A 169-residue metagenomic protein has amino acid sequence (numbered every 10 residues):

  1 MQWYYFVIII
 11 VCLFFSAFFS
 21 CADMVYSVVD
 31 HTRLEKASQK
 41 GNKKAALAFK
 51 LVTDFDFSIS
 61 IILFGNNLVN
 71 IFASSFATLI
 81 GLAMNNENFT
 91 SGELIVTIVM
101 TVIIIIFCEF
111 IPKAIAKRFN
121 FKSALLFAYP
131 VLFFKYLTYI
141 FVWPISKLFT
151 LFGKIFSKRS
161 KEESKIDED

Functional and structural regions predicted by a protein language model:
M1-D169: Membrane-embedded alpha-helical segments of inner-membrane proteins
